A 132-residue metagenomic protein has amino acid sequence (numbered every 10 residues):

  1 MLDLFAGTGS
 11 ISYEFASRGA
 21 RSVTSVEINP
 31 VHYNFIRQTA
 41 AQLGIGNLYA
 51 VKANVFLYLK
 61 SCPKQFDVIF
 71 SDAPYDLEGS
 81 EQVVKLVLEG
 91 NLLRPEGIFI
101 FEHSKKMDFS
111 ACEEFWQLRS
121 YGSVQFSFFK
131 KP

Functional and structural regions predicted by a protein language model:
M1-P132: Class I S-adenosyl-L-methionine-dependent methyltransferase catalytic core
